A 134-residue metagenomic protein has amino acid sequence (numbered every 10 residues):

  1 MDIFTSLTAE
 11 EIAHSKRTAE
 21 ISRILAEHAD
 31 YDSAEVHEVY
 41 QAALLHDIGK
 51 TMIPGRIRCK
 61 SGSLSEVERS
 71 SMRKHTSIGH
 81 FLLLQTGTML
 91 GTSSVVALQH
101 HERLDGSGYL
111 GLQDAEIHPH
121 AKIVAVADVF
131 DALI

Functional and structural regions predicted by a protein language model:
M1-I134: Histidine- and acidic-residue-rich, metal-dependent catalytic cores
